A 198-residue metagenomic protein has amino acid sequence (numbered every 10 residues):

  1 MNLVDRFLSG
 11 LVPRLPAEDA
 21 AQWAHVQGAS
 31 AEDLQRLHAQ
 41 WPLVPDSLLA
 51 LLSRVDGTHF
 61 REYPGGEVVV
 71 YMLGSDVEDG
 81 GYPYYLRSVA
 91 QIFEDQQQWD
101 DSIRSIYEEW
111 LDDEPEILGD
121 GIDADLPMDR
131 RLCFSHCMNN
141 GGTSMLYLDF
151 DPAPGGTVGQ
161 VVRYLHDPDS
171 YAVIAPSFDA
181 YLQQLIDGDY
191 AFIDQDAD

Functional and structural regions predicted by a protein language model:
M1-N139: A surface-exposed partner-binding patch
V26, L37, D167-I174: Generic alpha-helical structural element
G57-T58, N140, P154, G188: Short loop/turn segments at secondary-structure transitions that flank enzyme active sites
T58, E78, D151-A153, D169 (+1 more regions): Intrinsically disordered, low-complexity regions of eukaryotic proteins
S135, T143-P154, R163-Y164: Low-complexity, glycine/alanine/valine/leucine- and proline-rich hydrophobic stretches
C137-N140, D167-D169: Short acidic/polar capping segments at secondary-structure boundaries
G159-Q160: Glycine-centered loop/turn motifs
D169-D198: Long, compositionally biased interface segments
